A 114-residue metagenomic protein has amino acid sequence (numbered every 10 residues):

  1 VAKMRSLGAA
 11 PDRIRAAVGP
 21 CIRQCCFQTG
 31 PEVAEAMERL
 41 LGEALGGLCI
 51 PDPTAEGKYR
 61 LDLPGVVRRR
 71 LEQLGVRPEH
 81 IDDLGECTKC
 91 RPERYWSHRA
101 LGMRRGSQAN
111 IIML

Functional and structural regions predicted by a protein language model:
V1-L114: Active-site microenvironment for binding and transforming phosphate-containing groups
